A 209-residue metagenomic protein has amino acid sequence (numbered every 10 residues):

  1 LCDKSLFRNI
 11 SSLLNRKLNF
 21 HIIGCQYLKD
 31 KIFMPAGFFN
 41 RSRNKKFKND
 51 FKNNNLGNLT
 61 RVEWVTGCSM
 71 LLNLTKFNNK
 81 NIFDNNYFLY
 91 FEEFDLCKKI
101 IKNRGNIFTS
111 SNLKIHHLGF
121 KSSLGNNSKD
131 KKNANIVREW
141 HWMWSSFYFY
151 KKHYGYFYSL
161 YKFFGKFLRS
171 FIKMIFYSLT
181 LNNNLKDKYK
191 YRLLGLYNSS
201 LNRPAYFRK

Functional and structural regions predicted by a protein language model:
L1-D30, C97, R104-I107: Internal hydrophobic scaffold segments of catalytic domains
K4, N79-K80, L118: Residues that scaffold the ATP/ADP-binding catalytic core of kinase and kinase-like folds
L13-V62: Short, flexible, basic/aromatic active-site loop/helix in glycosyltransferases
N55-N58, E63-K114: A short, conserved alpha-helix in the catalytic core of glycosyltransferases
T75, N79, K99, Y148 (+2 more regions): Residue-level signal for well-ordered alpha-helical scaffold segments within enzymatic catalytic domains
Y87-Y90, K132-E139, K186: Flexible, glycine- and charge-enriched loops at secondary-structure boundaries
K98, K102-L181: Active-site-adjacent helix/loop segment of glycosyltransferases that harbors family-specific signature motifs
L181-K209: Membrane-interface aromatic/basic loop that binds lipid-linked glycans or pyrophosphate carriers, typified by
